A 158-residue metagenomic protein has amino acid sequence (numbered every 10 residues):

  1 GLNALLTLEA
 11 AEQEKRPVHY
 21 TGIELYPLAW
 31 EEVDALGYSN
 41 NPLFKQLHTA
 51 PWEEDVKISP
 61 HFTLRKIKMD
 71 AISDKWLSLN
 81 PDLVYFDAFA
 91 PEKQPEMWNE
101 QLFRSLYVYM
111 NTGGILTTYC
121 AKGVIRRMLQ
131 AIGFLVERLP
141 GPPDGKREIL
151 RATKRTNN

Functional and structural regions predicted by a protein language model:
G1-A50: SAM cofactor-binding core of SAM-dependent methyltransferases, primarily the Rossmann-like beta-alpha-beta module
H19, G113-I115: Short glycine-centered segments of the SAM/dcSAM-binding site in methyltransferase folds
I23-L25, W98, A121: Short beta->alpha hinge that forms the Motif I/post-I loop of the SAM-binding pocket
E32-S78: S-adenosyl-L-methionine
P81-M97: A short SAM/SAH-binding and catalytic strip from SAM-dependent methyltransferases
E96-G113: A short glycine-rich, Lys/Arg-flanked "PGG" loop and its adjoining helix->strand segment in the class I
K122-N158: Class I S-adenosyl-L-methionine
